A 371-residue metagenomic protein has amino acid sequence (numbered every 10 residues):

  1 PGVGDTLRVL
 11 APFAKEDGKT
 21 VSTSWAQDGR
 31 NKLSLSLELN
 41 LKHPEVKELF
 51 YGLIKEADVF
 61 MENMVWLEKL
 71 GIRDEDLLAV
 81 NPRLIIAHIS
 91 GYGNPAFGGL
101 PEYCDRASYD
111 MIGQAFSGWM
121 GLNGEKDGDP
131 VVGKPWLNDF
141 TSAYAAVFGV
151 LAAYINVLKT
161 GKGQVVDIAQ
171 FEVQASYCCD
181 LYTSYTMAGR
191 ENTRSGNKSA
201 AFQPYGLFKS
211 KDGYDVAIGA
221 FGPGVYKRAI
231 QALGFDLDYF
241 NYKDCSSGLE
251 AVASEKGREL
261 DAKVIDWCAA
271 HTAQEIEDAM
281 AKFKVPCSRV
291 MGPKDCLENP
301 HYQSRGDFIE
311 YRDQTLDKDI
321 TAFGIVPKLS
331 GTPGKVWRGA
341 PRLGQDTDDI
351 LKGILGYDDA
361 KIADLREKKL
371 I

Functional and structural regions predicted by a protein language model:
P1-K159, R342, D348-I371: N-terminal helix-loop segment corresponding to the beta1-alpha1 unit of nucleotide/adenylate-binding folds
E16, W25, N192-A200, G206-L207 (+3 more regions): Short Gly/Pro-enriched turn/cap motifs at secondary-structure boundaries
G91-G93, Q170-A175, D212-Y214, A220-V225 (+1 more regions): Glycine-rich beta-alpha junction loops
N94-P95, G99, D127-N138, L158-Q174 (+2 more regions): Conserved Rossmann-fold dehydrogenase catalytic segment
G121-G124, A143-G163, S176, D180-M187 (+1 more regions): Oxidoreductase and adenylate-handling cofactor-binding alpha/beta cores
P204-F283, C287: Aromatic-enriched alpha-helical interface/lid elements that frame and gate functional surfaces
A281-R305: Conserved PLP cofactor-binding pocket of PLP-dependent enzymes
D313-D364: Flexible, small-/acidic-enriched active-site or ligand-binding loops
